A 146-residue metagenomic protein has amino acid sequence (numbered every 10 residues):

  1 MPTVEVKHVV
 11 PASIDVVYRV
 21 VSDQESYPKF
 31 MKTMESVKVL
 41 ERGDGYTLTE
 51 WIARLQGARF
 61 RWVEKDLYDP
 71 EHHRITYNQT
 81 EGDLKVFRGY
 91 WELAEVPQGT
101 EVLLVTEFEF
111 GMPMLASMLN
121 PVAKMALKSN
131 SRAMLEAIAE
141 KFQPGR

Functional and structural regions predicted by a protein language model:
M1, K7, M31, I52 (+3 more regions): Generic secondary-structure boundary/loop-capping signal
M1-D44, Q98, L103, A133: Hydrophobic ligand-binding cavity/cleft-lining segments
V6, D15, E35, V39 (+4 more regions): Short capping/connector residues at structural and topological boundaries
Y18-V21, Y46-T49, E71-Y77: Short Pro/Gly-enriched beta-strand edge/turn motifs at strand-loop
P28-K29, V39-G43, R54-L103, E107-E109 (+3 more regions): Hydrophobic-ligand binding "helix-grip"
F110-R146: A conserved amphipathic terminal alpha-helix motif
